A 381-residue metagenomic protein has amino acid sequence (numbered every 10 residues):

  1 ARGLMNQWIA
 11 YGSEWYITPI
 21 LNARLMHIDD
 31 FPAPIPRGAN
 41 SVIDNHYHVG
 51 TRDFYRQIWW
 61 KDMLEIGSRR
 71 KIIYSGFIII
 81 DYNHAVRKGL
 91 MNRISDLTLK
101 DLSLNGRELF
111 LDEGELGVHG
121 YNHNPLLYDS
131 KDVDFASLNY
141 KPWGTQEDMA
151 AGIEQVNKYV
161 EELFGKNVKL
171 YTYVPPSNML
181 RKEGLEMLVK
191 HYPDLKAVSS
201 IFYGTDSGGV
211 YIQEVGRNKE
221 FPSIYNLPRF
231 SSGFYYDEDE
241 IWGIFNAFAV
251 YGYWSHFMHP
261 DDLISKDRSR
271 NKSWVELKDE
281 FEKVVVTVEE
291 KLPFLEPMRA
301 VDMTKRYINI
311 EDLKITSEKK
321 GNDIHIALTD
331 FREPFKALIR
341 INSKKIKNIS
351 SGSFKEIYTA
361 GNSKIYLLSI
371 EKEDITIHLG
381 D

Functional and structural regions predicted by a protein language model:
A1-V42, R56, W60, M91-N92 (+1 more regions): Non-catalytic propeptide/linker segments at domain boundaries
W8-P36, G67-R69, E154, E161-T172 (+3 more regions): Catalytic grooves of carbohydrate-active enzymes
P34-P36, S68-E183, G204-T205, P260-I264: Metal-dependent polysaccharide deacetylase catalytic core of the NodB/CE4 family, i.e., the active-site-bearing domain
P34-R56, K131-G144, S265-E290: A solvent-exposed, charged loop/short amphipathic helix patch at secondary-structure junctions
L97-R107, T205-V215, G233-F245: Alpha-helical scaffolding within the catalytic cores of extracellular/periplasmic polymer-degrading hydrolases
V189-Y235: His/Asp/Glu-enriched short active-site or ligand-binding loop at hydrolase and phosphoryl-transfer sites
A327-K347, I377: Surface-exposed beta-strand/loop patches in extracellular or lumenal glycoproteins
T359-D381: C-terminal beta-strand-rich structural cap/linker in extracellular carbohydrate-active enzymes
